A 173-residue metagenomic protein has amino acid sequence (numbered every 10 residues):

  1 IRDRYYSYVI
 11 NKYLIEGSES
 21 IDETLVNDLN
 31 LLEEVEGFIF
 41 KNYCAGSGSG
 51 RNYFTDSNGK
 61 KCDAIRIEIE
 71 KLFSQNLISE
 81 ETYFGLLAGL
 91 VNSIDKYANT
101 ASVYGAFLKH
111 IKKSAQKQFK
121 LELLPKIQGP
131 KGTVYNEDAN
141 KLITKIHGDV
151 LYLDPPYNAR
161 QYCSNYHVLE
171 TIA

Functional and structural regions predicted by a protein language model:
R2-K126, A159, C163-A173: Class I S-adenosyl-L-methionine-dependent methyltransferase module
K131-D138: Conserved SAM-binding strand-loop segment of SAM-dependent methyltransferases
E137, L153-P155: Active-site flanking residues adjacent to catalytic metal/cofactor-binding acidic residues
K141-H147: Short conserved loop adjoining the S-adenosyl-L-methionine
T144, P156-Q161: Short acidic, Gly/Ser-rich segments with clustered Asp/Glu that frequently serve as metal-coordination loops in enzyme
D149-L151: Structural motif
